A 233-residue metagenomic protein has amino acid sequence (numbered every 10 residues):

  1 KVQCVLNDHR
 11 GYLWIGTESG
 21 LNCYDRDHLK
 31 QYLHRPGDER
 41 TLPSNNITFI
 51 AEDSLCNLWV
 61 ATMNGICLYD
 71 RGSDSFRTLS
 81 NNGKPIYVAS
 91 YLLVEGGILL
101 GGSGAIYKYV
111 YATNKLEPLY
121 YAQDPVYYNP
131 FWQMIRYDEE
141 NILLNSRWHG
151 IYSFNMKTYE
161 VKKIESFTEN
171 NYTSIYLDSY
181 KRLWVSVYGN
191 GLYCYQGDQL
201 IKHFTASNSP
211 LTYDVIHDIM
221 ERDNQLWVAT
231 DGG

Functional and structural regions predicted by a protein language model:
K1-G233: Carboxylate-rich, polar loop motifs that coordinate divalent cations or form catalytic acidic clusters
